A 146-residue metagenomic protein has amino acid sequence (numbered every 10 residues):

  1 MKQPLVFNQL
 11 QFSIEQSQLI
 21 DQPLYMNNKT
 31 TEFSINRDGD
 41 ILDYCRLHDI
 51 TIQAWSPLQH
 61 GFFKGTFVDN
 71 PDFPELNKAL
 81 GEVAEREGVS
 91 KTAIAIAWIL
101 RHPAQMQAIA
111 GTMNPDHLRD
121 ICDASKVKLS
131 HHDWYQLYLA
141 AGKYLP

Functional and structural regions predicted by a protein language model:
M1-P146: Beta/alpha (TIM)-barrel catalytic core signal, keyed to glycine-rich beta->alpha loops juxtaposed to Asp/Glu that bind
